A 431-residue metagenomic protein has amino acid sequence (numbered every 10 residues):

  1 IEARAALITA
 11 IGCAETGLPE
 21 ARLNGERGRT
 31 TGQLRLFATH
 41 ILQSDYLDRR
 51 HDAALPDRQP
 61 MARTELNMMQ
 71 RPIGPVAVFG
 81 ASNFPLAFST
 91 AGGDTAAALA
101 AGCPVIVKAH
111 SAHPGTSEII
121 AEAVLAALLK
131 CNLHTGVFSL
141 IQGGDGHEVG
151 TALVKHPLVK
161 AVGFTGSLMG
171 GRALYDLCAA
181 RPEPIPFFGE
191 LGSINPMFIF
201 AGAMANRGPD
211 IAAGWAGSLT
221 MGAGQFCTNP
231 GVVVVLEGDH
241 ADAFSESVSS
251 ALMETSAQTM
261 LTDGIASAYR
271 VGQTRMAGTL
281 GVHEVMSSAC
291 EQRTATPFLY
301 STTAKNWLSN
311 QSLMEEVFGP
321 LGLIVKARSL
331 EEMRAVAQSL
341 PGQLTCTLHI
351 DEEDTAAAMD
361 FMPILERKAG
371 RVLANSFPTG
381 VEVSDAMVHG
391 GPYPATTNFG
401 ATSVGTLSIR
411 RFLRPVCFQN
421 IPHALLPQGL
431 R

Functional and structural regions predicted by a protein language model:
I1-R4, A123-C131, A212, S247 (+3 more regions): Generic non-transmembrane alpha-helical segments
I1-T64: N-terminal Rossmann-like NAD(P)+-binding subdomain of aldehyde/semialdehyde dehydrogenases
D45-A212, A216, V235-A241: Rossmann-like NAD(P) dinucleotide-binding subdomain of oxidoreductase/dehydrogenase enzymes
A101-T116, V137, E183-A201, W215 (+5 more regions): Short loop-to-beta-strand entry elements in the cores of soluble alpha/beta enzymes
A152-P157, A201-R207, Q273, P297-F298 (+2 more regions): Short, surface-exposed amphipathic charged segments that create phosphate/polyanion-binding patches used for binding
A213, V235-L344: NAD(P)-dependent aldehyde/semialdehyde dehydrogenase
C290-R293, L330-L426: C-terminal core of ALDH-fold dehydrogenases
P427-R431: Extended hydrophobic packing segments that form well-structured cores
